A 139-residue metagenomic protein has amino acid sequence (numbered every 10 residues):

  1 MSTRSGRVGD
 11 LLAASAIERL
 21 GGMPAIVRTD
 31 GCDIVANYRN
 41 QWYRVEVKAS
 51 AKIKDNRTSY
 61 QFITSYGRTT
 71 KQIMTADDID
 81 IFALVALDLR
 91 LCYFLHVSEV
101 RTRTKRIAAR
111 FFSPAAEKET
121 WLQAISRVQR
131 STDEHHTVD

Functional and structural regions predicted by a protein language model:
M1-A25: Acidic-basic catalytic patches of nuclease active cores, encompassing PD-(D/E)XK and other metal-cofactor nuclease
I17, I34-A36, Y43-A51: Conserved catalytic cores of phosphodiester-cleaving nucleases, focusing on short active-site segments
M23-T29, N37-R39: Active-site metal-binding core of divalent-cation-utilizing nuclease and nuclease-like domains
D30, Q41, D78: Residues that flank catalytic or metal-binding motifs in active/ligand-binding sites
D30-C32, L89-R90: Loop/turn residues immediately N-terminal
Y43, F62-I63, R68-M74, F111-A116 (+2 more regions): Conserved functional hotspots at enzyme active or ligand-binding sites that engage polyanionic ligands
K48-C92, V97: Catalytic cores of nucleic-acid endonucleases
L89, Y93-D139: Non-catalytic C-terminal interaction segments of nucleic acid-processing enzymes
